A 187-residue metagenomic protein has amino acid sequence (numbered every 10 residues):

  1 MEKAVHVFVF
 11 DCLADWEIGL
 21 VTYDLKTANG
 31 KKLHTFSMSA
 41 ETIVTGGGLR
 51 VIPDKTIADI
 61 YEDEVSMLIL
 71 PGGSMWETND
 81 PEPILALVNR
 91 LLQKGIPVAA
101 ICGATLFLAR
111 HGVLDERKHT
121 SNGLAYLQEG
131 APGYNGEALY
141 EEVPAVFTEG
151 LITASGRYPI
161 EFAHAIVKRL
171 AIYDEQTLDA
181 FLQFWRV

Functional and structural regions predicted by a protein language model:
E2-L13, T27-S39, L49, D54-A99 (+1 more regions): Active-site-adjacent pocket-lining segments in enzyme domains
E17: Glycine-rich, flexible N-terminal cofactor/catalytic loop recognition
V21-T22: Histidine-anchored nucleotide/phosphate-binding helix
T45: Acidic surface patches and DE-rich sequence motifs
